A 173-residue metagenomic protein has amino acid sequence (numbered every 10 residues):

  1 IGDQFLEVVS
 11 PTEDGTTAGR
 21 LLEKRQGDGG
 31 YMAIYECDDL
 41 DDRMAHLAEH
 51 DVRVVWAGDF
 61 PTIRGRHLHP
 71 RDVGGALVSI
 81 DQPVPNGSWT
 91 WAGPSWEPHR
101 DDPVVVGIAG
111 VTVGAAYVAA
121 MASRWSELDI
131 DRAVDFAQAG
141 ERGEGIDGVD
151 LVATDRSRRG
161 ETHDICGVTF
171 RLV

Functional and structural regions predicted by a protein language model:
I1-R20: Glycine/small-residue-rich interface belts in oligomeric ring/scaffold proteins and their assembly partners
F5-E7, M44-G110, R132-V173: Vicinal oxygen chelate
A18-L22, A139-G140: ER-lumen resident redox/N-glycosylation machinery signature
Q26-G27, V104: Short, surface-exposed connector motifs at secondary-structure boundaries
G27-H50: A gly/proline- and charged-residue-enriched helix-loop-helix capping module
C37-D38, V111-A119: Short, surface-exposed ligand-recognition loops at beta-strand->loop->(often short) alpha-helix junctions that present
L47, M121-E127: Conserved active-site tyrosine of GNAT-family acetyltransferases
